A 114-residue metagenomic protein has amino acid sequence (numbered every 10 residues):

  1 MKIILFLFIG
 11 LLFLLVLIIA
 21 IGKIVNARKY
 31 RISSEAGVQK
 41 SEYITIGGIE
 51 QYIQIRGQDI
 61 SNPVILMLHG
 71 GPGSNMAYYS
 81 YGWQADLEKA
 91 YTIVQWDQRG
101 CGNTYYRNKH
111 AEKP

Functional and structural regions predicted by a protein language model:
M1-G10: Feature marks short, highly hydrophobic, charge-poor N-terminal signal-anchor/signal peptide-like helices that anchor
L11-E42: An N-terminal hydrophobic leader/cap segment in hydrolases
T45-R56: A short loop-to-beta-strand scaffold at the N-terminal edge of the catalytic core in hydrolase folds
S61-G71: Short beta-strand element of the alpha/beta-hydrolase
P72, Q95, H110-P114: Catalytic cores of eukaryotic secretory-pathway lumenal/extracellular enzymes that build and remodel glycoconjugates
S74-Q84: The serine-hydrolase catalytic nucleophile loop
A77, G100-K113: Glycine-rich "HGGG/HGxG" loop immediately N-terminal to the catalytic nucleophile of the alpha/beta-hydrolase
E88-Y106: Conserved alpha/beta-hydrolase
